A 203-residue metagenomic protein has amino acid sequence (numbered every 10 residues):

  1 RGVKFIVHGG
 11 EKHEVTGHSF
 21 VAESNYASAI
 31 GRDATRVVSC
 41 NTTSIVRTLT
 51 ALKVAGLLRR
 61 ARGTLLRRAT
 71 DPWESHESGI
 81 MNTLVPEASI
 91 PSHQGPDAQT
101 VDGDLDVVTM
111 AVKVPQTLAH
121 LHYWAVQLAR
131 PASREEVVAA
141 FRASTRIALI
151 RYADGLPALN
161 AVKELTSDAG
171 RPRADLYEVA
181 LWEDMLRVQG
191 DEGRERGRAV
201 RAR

Functional and structural regions predicted by a protein language model:
R1-E74: N-terminal Rossmann-like NAD(P) cofactor-binding subdomain of oxidoreductases, focused on the glycine-rich
R59-R60, L65-R201: C-terminal substrate-binding/catalytic lobe of Rossmann-fold NAD(P)-dependent oxidoreductases
